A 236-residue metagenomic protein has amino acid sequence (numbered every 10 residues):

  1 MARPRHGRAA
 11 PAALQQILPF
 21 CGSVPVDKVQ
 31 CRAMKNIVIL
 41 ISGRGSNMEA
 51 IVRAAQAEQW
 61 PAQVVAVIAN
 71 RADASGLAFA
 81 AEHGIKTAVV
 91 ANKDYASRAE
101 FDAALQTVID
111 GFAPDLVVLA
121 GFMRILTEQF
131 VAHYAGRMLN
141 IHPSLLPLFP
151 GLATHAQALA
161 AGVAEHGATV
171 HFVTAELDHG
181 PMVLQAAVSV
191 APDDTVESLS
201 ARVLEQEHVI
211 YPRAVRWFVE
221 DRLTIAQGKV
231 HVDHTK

Functional and structural regions predicted by a protein language model:
H6, Q15-Q16, Q30: Low-complexity, intrinsically disordered or signal/transmembrane-proximal segments
M34-S75, F79: N-terminal Rossmann-like dinucleotide-binding module
A54, N70, A120-V232: Donor/substrate-binding cores of folate-linked one-carbon enzymes
A69-N70, K93-D94, R98-A99, F112-E128: N-terminal glycine-rich "phosphate-gripper" loop used for MgATP/nucleotide binding and carboxylate activation
A88-K93, I141: Short beta->alpha connector loops at strand-helix junctions that form conserved, small/polar/Pro-enriched
